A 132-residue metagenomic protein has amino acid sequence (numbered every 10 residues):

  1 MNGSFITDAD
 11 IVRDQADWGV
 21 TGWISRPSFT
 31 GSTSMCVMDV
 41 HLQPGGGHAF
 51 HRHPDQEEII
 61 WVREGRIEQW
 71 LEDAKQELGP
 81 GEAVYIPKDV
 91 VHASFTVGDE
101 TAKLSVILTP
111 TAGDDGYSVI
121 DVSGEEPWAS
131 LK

Functional and structural regions predicted by a protein language model:
G3-I6, D14-V20, S32-C36, V40 (+1 more regions): Double-stranded beta-helix
T21-R26, M38-H53: Conserved short histidine dyad/triad with adjacent acidic residue
M38, R63-E64, G79-P80: A cytosolic small-molecule/anion-sensing beta-strand core signal
A49-F50, Q69-W70, I86, H92-G98: Short beta-strand His + acidic residue motifs that chelate non-heme Fe in jelly-roll/DSBH and cupin folds
D55-E57, V62-I67: Glycine- and acidic-residue-biased ligand/ion/polar-headgroup-sensing regions
D73-K88: Short acidic-glycine-tyrosine-enriched beta hairpin
